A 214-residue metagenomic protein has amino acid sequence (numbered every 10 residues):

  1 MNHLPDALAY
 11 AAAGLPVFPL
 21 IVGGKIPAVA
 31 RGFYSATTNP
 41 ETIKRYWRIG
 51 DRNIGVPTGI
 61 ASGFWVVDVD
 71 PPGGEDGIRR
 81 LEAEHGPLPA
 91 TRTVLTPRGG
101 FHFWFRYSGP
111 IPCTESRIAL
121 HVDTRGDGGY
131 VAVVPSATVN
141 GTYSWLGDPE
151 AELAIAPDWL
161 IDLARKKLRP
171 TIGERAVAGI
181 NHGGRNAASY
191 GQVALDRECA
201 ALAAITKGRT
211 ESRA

Functional and structural regions predicted by a protein language model:
M1-G99, S108, G191: Signature for HUH/AEP ssDNA processing cores
P19, G109, A137, A164-A214: Modules that initiate DNA replication and primer synthesis
K25-A30, G77, I111-S116, A132 (+1 more regions): Short, well-ordered strand-loop elements centered on a beta-strand within folded domains, enriched for acidic residues
N53, S62-V66, R98-H102, A119-H121 (+2 more regions): Extracellular structured ligand-interaction cores
D76-G86, F105-G128, W145, V193-L195: Helical (often loop-to-helix) elements that flank the catalytic cores of nucleotide-handling enzymes
V94-S108, V131-N140: Short, conserved secondary-structure transition motifs
I118-G173: Conserved catalytic-core surface of thiol
